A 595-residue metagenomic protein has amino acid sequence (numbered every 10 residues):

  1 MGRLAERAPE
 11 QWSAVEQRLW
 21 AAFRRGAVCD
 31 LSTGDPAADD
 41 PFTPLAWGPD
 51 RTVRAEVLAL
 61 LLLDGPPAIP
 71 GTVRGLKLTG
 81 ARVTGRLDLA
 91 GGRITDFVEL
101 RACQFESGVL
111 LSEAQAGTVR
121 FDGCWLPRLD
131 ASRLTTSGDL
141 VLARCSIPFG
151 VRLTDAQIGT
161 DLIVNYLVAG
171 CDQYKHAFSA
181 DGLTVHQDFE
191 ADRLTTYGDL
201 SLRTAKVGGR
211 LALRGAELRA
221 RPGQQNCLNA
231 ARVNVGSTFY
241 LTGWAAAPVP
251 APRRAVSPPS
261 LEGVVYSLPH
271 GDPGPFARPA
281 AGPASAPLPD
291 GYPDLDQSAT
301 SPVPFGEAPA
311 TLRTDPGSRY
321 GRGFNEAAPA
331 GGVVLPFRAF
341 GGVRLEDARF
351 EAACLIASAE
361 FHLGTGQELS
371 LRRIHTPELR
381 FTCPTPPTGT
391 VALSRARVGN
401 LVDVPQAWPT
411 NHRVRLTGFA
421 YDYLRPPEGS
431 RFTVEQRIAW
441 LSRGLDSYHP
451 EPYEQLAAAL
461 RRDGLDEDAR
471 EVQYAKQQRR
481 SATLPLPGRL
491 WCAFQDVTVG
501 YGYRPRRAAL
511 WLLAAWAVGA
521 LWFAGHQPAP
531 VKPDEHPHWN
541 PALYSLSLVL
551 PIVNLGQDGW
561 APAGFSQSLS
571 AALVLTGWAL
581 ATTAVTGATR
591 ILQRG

Functional and structural regions predicted by a protein language model:
M1-C492: N-terminal leader/targeting and pre-domain segments
E454, G488, N540-L543, T586: Non-catalytic, well-ordered alpha-helical scaffold segments
Q495-P505, F523-G577, T583: Pore-loop/selectivity-filter region of tetrameric P-loop cation channels
Y503-L513: Alpha-helical transmembrane segments and their helix-start/interface "positive-inside/aromatic belt" motifs in integral
L513-V518, T576-A584: Hydrophobic alpha-helical transmembrane segments of multi-pass integral membrane proteins
G519, F523, Q527, V585-Q593: Membrane-water interface at transmembrane helix exits
